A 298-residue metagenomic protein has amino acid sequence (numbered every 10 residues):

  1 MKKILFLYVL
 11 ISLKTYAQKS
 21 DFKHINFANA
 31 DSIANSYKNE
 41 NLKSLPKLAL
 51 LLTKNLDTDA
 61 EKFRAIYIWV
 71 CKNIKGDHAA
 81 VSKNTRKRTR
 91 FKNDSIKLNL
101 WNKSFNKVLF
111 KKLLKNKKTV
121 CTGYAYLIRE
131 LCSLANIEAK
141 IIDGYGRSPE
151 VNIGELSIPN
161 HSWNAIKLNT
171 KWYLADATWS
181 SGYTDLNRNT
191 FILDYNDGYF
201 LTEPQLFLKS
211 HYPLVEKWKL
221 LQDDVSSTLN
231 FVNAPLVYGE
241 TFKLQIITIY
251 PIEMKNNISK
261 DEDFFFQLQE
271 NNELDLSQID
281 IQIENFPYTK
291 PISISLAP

Functional and structural regions predicted by a protein language model:
M1-S20: Bacterial Sec-dependent N-terminal signal peptides
L5, N160, K260-F264: Residues at beta-strand starts and edge strands
F6, N55, I153-E155, K255-N257: Residues embedded in well-ordered secondary-structure elements
K19-T119: Secondary-structure boundary elements
T122-Q205: Hydrophobic/aromatic-rich core segments of domains that either
D185-P298: Alpha-helical and coiled-coil interaction segments, frequently adjacent to or embedded within charge-biased
